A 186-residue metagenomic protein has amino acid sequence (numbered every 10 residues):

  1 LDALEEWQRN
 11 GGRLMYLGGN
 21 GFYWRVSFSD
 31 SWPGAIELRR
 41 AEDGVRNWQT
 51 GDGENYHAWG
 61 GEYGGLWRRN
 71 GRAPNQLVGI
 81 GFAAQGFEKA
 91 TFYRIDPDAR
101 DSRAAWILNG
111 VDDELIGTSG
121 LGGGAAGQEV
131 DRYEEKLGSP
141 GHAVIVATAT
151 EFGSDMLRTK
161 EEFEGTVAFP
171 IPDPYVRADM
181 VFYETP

Functional and structural regions predicted by a protein language model:
L1-S29: Short alpha-beta junction capping motif
W24-P186: Long, C-terminal catalytic modules of enzymes
